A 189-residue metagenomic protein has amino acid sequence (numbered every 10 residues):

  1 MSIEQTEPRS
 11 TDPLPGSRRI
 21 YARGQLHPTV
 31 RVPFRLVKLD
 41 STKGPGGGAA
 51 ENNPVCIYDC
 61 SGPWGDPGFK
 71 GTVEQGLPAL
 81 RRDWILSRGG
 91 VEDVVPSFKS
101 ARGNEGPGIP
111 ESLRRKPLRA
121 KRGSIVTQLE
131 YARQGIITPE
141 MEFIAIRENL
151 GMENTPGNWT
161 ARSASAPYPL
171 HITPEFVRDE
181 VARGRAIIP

Functional and structural regions predicted by a protein language model:
M1-P189: Non-catalytic terminal accessory/regulatory regions of metabolic enzymes
